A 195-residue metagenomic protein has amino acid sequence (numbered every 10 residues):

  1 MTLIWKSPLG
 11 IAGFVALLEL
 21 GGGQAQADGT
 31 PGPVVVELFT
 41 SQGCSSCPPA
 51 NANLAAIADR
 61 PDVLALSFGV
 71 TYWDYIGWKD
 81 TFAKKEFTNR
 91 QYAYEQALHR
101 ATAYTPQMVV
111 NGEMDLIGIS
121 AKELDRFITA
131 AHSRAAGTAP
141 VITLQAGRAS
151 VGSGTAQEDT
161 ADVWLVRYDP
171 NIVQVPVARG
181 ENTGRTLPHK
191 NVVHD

Functional and structural regions predicted by a protein language model:
M1-A12: Bacterial N-terminal signal peptides that target proteins for export
G10-G21: Bacterial N-terminal signal peptides
A25-Y104: Active-site-proximal cofactor/substrate-binding loop regions of enzyme domains
T81-Q107, E113-D195: Short, conserved sequence motifs used for protein processing/export or organelle targeting and for catalysis
